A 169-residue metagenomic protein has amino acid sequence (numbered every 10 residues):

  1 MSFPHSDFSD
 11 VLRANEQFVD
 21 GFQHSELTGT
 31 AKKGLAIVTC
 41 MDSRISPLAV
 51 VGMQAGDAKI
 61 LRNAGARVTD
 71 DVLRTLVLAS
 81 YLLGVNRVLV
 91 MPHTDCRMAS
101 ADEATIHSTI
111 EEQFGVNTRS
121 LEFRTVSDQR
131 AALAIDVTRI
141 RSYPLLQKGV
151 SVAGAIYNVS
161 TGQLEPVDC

Functional and structural regions predicted by a protein language model:
M1-A31, A66-D71, L78-L83, M98-C169: Divalent-metal-activated hydrolytic enzyme cores
E16-R74: Conserved beta-strand-loop surface patch within small alpha/beta domains used for substrate/adaptor or ligand engagement
V38-C40, R62, M91-H93, A155-N158: Short beta-strand segments
M41-R44, T94-M98: Gly/Ser/Thr-rich loops at beta-strand to alpha-helix junctions that form or flank small-molecule/cofactor-binding
L83-H93: Ordered, amphipathic secondary-structure segments that act as subunit-interaction surfaces in large macromolecular
